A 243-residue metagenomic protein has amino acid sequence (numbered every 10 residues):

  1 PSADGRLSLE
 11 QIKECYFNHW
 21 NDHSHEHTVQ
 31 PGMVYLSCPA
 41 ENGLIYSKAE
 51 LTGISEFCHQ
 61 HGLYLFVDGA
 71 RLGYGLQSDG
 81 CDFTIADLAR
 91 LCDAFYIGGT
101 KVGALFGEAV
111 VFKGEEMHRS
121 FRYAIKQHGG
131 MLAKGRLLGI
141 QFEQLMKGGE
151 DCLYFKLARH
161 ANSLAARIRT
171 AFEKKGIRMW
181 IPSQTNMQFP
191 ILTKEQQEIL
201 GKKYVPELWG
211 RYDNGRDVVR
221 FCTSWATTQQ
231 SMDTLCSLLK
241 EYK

Functional and structural regions predicted by a protein language model:
P1-E41, Y46-G53: PLP-dependent aminotransferase-class I/II
H25-E26, Q30-A40, I45, D82-Q184: Active-site C-terminal subdomain of aminotransferase-like
M33, Y64-F66, A94, V218-R220: Structural preference for beta-strand elements that scaffold enzyme active sites
A40, R71-G73, K101, W225-T227: Active-site-proximal loop/turn and secondary-structure-junction residues that shape catalytic pockets, frequently
Y46-S78: Catalytic PLP-binding core of fold-type I/II PLP enzymes
L76-I85, E198: Distinct, well-ordered alpha-helical segments
A166-R167, A171-E241: Conserved C-terminal alpha-helix-loop-beta "cap" of PLP-dependent enzymes that closes/shapes the active-site mouth
